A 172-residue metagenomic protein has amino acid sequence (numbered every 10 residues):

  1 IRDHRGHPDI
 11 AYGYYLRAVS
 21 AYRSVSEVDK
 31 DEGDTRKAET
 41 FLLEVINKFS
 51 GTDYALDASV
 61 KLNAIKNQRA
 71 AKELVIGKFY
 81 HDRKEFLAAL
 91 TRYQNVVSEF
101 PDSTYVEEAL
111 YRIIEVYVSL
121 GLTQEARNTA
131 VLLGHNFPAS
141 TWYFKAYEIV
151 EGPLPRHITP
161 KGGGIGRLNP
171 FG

Functional and structural regions predicted by a protein language model:
I1-G172: Acidic, polar-rich low-complexity tracts and alpha-helical solenoid repeat scaffolds
